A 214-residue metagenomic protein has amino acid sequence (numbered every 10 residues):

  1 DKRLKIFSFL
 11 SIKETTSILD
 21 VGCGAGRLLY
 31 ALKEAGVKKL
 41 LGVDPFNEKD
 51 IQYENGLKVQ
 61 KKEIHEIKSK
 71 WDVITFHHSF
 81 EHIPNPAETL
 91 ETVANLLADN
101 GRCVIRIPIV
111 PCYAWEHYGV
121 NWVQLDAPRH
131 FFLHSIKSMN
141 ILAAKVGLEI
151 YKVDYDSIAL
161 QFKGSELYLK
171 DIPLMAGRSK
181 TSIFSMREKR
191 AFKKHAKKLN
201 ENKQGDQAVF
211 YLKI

Functional and structural regions predicted by a protein language model:
K2-V120, P128-K145, Q207-I214: Conserved SAM-binding loop
R3, D20-C23, L148-Q161: Short N-terminal helix-initiation segments at or just after the protein's N-terminus
V59, P111, W122, E188-K189 (+1 more regions): Bulky hydrophobic/aromatic packing residues
Y118-A127, L167-M175: Short glycine/proline- and charge-enriched loop/turn segments that cap or connect secondary-structure elements
I136-Y155, M186-E188: A SAM-dependent methyltransferase catalytic signature shared across enzymes that methylate proteins
D154-I214: A C-terminal cap/extension of S-adenosyl-L-methionine-dependent methyltransferases that defines the acceptor-substrate
